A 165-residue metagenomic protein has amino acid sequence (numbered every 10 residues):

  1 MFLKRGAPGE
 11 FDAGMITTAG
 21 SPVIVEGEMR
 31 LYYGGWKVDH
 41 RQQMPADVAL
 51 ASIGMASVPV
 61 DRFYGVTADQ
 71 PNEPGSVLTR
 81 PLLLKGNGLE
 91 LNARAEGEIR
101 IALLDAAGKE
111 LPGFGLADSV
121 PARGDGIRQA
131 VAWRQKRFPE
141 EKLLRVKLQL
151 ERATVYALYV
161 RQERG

Functional and structural regions predicted by a protein language model:
M1-G165: Carbohydrate-active catalytic/glycan-binding domains of CAZyme proteins, especially the secreted or lumenal ectodomains
